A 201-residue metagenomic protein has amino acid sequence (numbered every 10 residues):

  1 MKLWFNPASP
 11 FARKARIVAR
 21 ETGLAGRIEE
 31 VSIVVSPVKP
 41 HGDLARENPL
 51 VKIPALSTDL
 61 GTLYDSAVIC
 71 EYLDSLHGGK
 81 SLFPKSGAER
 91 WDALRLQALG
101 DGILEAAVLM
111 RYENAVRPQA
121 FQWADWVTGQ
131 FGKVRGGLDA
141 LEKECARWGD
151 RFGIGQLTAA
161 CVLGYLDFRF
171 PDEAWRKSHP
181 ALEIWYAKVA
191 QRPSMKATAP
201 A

Functional and structural regions predicted by a protein language model:
M1-A124: GST-like domain detector, emphasizing the conserved glutathione-binding G-site in the N-terminal thioredoxin-like
T22, H179, R192: Acidic-histidine catalytic/liganding microenvironments
L56, L157, V189-R192: Residue-level signal for nonpolar/aromatic packing positions in well-ordered secondary structure
C70, D74, L94-Q97, L138 (+2 more regions): Non-transmembrane alpha-helical segments in soluble domains of secreted/periplasmic/extracellular proteins
L73, L166-D167, A199: Activation segment
K80-K85, W175, K196-P200: Short, hydrophobic secondary-structure boundary micro-motifs
G100-A187: GST-like fold's C-terminal all-alpha helical module
I184-T198: Charged phosphate-binding loop/patch that engages nucleotide di/tri-phosphates or the phosphate backbone of nucleic
